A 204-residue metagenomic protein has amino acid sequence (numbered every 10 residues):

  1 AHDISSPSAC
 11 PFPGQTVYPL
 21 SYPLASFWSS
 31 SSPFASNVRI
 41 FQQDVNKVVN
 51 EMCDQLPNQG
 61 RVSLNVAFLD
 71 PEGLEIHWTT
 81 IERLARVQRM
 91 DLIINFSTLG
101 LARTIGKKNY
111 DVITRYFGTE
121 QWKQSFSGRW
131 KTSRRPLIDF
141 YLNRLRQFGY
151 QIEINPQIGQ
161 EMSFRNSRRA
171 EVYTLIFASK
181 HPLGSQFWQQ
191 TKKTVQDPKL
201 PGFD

Functional and structural regions predicted by a protein language model:
A1-D204: Class I S-adenosyl-L-methionine-dependent methyltransferase catalytic core
